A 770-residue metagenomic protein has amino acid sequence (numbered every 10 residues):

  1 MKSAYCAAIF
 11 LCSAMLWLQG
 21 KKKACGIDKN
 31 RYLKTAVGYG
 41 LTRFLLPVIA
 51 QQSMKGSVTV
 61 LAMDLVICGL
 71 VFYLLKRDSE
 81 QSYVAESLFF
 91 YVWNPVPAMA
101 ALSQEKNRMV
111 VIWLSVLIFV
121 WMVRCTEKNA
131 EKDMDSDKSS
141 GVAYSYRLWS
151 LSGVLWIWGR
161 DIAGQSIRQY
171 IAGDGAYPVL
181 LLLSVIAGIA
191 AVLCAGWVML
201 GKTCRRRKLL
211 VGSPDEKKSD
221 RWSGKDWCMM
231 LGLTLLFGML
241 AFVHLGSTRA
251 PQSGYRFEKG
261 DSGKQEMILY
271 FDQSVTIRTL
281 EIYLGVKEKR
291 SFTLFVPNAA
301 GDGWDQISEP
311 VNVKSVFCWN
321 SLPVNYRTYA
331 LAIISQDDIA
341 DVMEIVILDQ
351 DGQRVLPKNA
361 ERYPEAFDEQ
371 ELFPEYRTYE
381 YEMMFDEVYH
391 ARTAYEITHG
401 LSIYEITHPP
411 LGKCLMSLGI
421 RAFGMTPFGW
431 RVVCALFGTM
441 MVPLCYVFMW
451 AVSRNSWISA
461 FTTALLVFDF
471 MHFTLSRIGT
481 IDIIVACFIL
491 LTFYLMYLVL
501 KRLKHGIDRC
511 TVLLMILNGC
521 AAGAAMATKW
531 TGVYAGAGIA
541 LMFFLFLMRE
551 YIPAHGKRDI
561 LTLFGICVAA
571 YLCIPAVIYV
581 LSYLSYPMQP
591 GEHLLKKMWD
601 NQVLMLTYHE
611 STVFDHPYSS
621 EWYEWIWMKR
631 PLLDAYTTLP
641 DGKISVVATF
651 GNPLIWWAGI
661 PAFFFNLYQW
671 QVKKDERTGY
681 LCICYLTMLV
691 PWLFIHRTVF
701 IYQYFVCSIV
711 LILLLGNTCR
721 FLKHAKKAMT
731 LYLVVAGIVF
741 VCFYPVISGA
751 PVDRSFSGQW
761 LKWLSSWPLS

Functional and structural regions predicted by a protein language model:
S3-Y5, S53-M63, I406-M416, A422-P443 (+3 more regions): Loop-to-helix entry region of an early transmembrane alpha helix in multi-pass inner-membrane enzymes
L16, K21, V66-K76, F428 (+3 more regions): Transmembrane-helix motifs of polytopic, lipid-linked glycan transferases
A24, Y73-S82, M122-N129, M134-S136 (+5 more regions): Membrane-interface transmembrane helices that cradle and orient dolichyl/undecaprenyl
K29-G40, L75-P97, M440, C445-F468 (+3 more regions): Transmembrane-helix signature of polytopic, membrane-embedded enzymes that assemble or transfer cell-envelope glycans
K55-S57, Q104-R108, W430, M471-I484 (+1 more regions): Short acidic/glycine- and proline-prone juxtamembrane loop motifs at membrane-interface regions of multi-pass membrane
A100, E105, D133-Y144, L148-L269 (+8 more regions): Transmembrane helical bundles and short interhelical boundary loops of multi-pass, membrane-embedded
L180, F242-Y379: Aromatic, loop-rich ligand-recognition surfaces of beta-strand-rich domains
D351-A394, A576-E624, R754-K762: Aromatic-rich transmembrane-lumenal/periplasmic boundary elements in polytopic membrane proteins
